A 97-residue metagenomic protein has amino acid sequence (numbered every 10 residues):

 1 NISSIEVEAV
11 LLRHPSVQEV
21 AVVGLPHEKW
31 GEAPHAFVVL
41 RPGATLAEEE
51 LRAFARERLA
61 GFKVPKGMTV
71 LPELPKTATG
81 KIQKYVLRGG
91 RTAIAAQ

Functional and structural regions predicted by a protein language model:
N1-K63, T69-P75, G80-G89: AMP-binding/adenylate-forming catalytic core of the ANL superfamily
G89-Q97: Acidic/polar alpha-helix N-cap and adjacent early helical turns within long charge-rich amphipathic helices/linkers
